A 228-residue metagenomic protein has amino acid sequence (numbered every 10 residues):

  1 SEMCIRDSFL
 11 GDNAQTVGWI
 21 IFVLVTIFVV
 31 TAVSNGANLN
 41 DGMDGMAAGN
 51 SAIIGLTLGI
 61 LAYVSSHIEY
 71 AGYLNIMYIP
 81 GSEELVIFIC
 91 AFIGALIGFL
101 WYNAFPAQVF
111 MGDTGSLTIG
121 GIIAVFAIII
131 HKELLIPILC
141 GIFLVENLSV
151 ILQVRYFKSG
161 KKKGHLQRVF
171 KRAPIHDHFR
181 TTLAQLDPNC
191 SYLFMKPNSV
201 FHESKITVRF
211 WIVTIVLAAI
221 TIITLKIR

Functional and structural regions predicted by a protein language model:
S1-E2, I21-R228: Alpha-helical transmembrane segments
E2-S8: Residue-level detector of conserved catalytic or cofactor/ligand-binding positions in enzyme active sites
S8-A14: Short, aromatic-rich amphipathic segments at membrane interfaces that lie adjacent to a transmembrane helix or signal
